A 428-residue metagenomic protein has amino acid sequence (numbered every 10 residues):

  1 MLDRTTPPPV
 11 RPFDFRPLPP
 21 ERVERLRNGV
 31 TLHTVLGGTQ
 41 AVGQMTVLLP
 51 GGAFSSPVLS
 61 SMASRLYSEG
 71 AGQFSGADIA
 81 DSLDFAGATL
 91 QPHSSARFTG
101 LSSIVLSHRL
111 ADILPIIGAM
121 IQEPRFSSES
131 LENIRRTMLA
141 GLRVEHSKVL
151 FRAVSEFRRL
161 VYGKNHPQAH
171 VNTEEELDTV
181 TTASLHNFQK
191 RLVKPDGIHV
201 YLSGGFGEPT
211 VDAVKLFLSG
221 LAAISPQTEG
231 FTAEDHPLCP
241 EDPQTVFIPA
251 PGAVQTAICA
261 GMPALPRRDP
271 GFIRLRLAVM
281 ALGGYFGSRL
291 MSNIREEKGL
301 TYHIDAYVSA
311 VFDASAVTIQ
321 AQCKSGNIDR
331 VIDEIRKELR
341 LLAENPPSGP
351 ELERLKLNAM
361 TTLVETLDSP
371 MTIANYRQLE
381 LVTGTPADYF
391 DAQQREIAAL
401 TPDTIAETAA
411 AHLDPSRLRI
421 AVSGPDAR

Functional and structural regions predicted by a protein language model:
M1-S82, H186-N293, I332, R336 (+1 more regions): His/Glu-rich zincin catalytic helix
M1-T6, R25, L36, D78-G230 (+2 more regions): Charge-rich, well-structured scaffold segments of protease-associated domains
